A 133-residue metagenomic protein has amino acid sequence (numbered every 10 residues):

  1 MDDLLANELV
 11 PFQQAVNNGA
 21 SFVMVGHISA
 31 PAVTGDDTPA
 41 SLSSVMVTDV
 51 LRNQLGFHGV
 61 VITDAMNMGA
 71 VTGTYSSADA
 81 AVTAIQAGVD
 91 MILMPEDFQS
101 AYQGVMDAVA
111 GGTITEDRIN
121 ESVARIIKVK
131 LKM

Functional and structural regions predicted by a protein language model:
M1-R118, R125: Second-shell residues forming the walls of enzyme active-site clefts
G112, K132-M133: Short glycine-centered helix-capping/turn motifs at secondary-structure transition points
V123-K130: Short amphipathic alpha-helical coiled-coil/interface segments
